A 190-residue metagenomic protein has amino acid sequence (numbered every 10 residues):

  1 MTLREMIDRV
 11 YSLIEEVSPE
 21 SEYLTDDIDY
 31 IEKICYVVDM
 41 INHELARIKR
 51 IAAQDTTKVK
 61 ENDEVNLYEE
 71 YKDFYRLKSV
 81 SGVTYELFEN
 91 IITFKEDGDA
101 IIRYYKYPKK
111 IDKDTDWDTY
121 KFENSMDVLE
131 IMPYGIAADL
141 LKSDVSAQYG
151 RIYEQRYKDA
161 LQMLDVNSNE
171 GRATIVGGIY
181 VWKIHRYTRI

Functional and structural regions predicted by a protein language model:
M1-S12, E86-I190: Internal mixed-charge
M1-V37: Long, hydrophobic N-terminal alpha-helical segment
L3, Y30-V37, I41, E70 (+2 more regions): Intrinsic-disorder-associated interaction segments
E15, E22, E44-L45, K49 (+1 more regions): Glycine-centered secondary-structure boundary/capping sites
E22-D29, D55-K60, Y149-Q155: Short, glycine/acidic-rich hinge or "gate" loops at secondary-structure transitions that mediate conformational
C35-L87, N124-L140: Divalent metal-cofactor coordination and adjacent catalytic microenvironments
